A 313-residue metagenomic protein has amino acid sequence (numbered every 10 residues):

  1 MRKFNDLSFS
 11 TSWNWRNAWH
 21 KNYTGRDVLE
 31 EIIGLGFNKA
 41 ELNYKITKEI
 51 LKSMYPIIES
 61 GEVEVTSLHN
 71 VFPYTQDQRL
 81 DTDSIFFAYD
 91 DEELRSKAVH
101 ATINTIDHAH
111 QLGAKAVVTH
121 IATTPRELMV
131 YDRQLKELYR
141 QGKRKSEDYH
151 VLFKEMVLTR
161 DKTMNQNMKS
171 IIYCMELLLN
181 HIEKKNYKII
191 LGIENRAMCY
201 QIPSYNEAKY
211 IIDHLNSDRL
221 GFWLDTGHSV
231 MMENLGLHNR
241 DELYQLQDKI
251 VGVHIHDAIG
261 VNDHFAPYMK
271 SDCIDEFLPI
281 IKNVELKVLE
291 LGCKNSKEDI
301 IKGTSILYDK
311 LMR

Functional and structural regions predicted by a protein language model:
M1-N104, H110, R313: N-terminal pre-domain/capping segments
M1-W13, K21-I33, K48, T105-V118 (+3 more regions): Histidine-acidic metal/acid-base catalytic patches
S12-W13, Y55-S67, V118-A122, I190-Y200 (+1 more regions): A short, hydrophobic/aromatic-rich structural module that often spans a beta strand with its adjoining loop
L42-Y44, I193-A197, T226, L289-L291: Short glycine-centered, acidic/aromatic-flanked micro-motifs in structured strand/loop junctions that mark active-site
Y55-I58, D81-D83, R133-Q134, E207 (+1 more regions): Short low-complexity, flexible loop/linker segments enriched in glycine and/or proline with clustered acidic
E59-Y74, I172-H181, H214-L215, E276-I281: Alpha-helix-loop-beta-strand connector modules within alpha/beta enzyme cores
H69-Y74, H120-P125, A197, I259 (+1 more regions): Short, flexible active-site-adjacent loop segments at beta-strand->alpha-helix junctions, enriched in small/polar
F87-G221: Active-site acidic/histidine proton-transfer and metal-coordination neighborhood in alpha/beta enzyme cores
